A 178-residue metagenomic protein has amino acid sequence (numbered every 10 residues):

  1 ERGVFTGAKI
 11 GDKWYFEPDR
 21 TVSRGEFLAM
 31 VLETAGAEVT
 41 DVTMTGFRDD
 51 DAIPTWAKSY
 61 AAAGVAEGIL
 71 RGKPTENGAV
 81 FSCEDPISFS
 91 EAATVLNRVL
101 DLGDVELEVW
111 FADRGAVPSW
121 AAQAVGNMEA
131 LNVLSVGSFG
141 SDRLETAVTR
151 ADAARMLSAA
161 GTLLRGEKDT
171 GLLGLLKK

Functional and structural regions predicted by a protein language model:
E1, A61, V65-A66, E129: Alpha-helix C-terminal capping/helix-coil junction sites
R2-L28, L32-S59, L70-S90, R98-A122 (+2 more regions): Feature responds to low-complexity, polar/acidic, surface-exposed segments characteristic of secreted/exported proteins
M156: Conserved sugar-transfer catalytic core signal across GT-A, GT-B, and GT-C glycosyltransferases
